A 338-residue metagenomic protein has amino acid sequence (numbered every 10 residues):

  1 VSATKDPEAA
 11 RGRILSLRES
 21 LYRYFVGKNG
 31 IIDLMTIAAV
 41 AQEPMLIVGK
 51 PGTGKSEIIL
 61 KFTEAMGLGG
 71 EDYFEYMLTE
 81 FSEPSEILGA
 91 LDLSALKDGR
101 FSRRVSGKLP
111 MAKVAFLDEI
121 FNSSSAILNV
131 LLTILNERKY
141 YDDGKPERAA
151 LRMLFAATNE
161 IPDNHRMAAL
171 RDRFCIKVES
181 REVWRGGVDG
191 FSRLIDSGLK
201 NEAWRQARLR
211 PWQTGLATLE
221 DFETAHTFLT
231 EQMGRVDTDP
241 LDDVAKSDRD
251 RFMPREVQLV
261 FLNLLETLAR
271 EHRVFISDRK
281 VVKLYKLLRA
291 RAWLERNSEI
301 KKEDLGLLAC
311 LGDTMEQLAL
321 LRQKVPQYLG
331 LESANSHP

Functional and structural regions predicted by a protein language model:
S2-A3, L262-P338: C-terminal engagement/docking regions of AAA+ P-loop ATPases
A3-I14, Y24-F25, V178-V274, N297: Conserved C-terminal "switch" segment of AAA+ ATPases
P7-K50: Pre-Walker A (pre-P-loop) alpha-helix and adjacent loop at the N terminus of AAA/AAA+ ATPase modules, a conserved
G27, M35, I47, I87 (+6 more regions): Conserved RecA-like P-loop NTPase ATPase core
L34-I37, L93-A115: Conserved alpha-helical scaffold flanking the Walker A/P-loop in AAA+ ATPase domains
T36-T79: Walker A/P-loop
T79-D98: Conserved NTP-binding/hydrolysis module of P-loop NTPases
S94-R100, V114-L229: Canonical AAA+ ATPase core
